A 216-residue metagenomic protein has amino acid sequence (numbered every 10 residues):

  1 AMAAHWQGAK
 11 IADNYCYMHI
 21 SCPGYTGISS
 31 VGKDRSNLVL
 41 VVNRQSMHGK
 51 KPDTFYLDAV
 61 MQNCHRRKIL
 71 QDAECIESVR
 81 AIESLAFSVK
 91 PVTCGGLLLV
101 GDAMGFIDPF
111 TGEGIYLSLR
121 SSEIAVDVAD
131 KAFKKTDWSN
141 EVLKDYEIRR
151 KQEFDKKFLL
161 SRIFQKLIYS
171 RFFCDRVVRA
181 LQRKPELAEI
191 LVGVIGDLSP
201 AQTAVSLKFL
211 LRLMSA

Functional and structural regions predicted by a protein language model:
A1-R66: Conserved FAD-binding catalytic core of PHBH/FMO-like flavoproteins
Q7, H19-S21, S29-G32, R80-T93 (+5 more regions): Generic, ordered loop/turn and secondary-structure boundary motif
H19, C64-E77, S84-F87, L191-S199 (+1 more regions): A general structural signal for short secondary-structure boundary/capping elements
S21-P23, V31, V41-R44, S78 (+3 more regions): Fold-independent oxyanion-binding glycine-rich loops and adjacent beta-strand/coil segments at enzyme active sites
C22, K50, T54, G112 (+8 more regions): Electropositive phosphate-/nucleotide-binding environments in soluble metabolic enzymes
V42-N43, H65-C75, I82, L159-R179: FAD-dependent flavoprotein oxygenase/oxidase catalytic domain
H48-V128, F133-K134: FAD/FMN-dependent oxidoreductases across multiple families
D130-A216: C-terminal helical "tail/cap" subdomain of flavin- and related membrane-associated enzymes
